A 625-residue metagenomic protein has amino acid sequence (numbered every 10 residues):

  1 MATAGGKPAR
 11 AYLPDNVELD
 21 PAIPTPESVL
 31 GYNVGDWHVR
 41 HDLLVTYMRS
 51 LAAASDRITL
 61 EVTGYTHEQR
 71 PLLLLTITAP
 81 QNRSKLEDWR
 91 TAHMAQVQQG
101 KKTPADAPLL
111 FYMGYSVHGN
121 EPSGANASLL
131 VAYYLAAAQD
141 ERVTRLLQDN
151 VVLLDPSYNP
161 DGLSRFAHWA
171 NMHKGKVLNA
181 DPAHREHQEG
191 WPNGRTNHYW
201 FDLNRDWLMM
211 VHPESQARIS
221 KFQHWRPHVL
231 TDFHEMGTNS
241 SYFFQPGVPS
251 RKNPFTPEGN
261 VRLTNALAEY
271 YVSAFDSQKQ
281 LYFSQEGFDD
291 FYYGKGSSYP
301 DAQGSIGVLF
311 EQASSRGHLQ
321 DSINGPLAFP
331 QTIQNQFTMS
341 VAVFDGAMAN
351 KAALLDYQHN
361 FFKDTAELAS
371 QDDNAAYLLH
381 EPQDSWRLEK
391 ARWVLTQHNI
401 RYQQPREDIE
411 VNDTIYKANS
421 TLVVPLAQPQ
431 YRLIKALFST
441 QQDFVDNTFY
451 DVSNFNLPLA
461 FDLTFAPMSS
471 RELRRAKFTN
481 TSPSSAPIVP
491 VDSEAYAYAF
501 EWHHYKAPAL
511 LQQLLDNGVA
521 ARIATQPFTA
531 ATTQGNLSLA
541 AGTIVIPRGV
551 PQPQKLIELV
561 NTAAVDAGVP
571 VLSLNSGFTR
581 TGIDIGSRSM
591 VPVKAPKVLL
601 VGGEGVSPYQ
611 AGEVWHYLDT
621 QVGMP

Functional and structural regions predicted by a protein language model:
A2-P122, N126-V151, Y199, R205 (+7 more regions): Intrinsic-disorder/low-complexity accessory segments
A132-L135, D149-G175: Carboxylate/His-rich catalytic cores and anion/metal-binding grooves
Y158-P160, E235-G237, S314: Active-site-proximal loop/turn and secondary-structure-junction residues that shape catalytic pockets, frequently
H168-H187, L208, H212-S215, P227 (+1 more regions): Active-site cavity-forming subdomains of large catalytic enzyme subunits
D181-F201: Aromatic- and acidic-residue-enriched carbohydrate-binding clefts of CAZyme catalytic domains
